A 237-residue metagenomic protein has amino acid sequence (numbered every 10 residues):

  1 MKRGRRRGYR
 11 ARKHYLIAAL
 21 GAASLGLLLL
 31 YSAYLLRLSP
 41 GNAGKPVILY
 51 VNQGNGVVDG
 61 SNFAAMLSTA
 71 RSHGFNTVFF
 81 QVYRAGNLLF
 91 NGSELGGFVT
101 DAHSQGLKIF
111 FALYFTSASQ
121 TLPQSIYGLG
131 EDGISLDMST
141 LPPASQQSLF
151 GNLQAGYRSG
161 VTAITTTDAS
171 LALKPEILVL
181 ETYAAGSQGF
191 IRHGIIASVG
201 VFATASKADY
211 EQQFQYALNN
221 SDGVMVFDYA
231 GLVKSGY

Functional and structural regions predicted by a protein language model:
M1-Y15: N-terminal Lys/Arg-rich, disordered targeting/topogenic segments
I17-A33: Hydrophobic membrane-insertion alpha-helices, especially the h-region of bacterial N-terminal signal peptides
S32-A70, L113-F115, T162-T167, F202 (+1 more regions): Boundary/entry segment of secreted carbohydrate-active catalytic domains
N55-S72, S117-G128, T167-A172, S206-A217: Short, acidic/polar
N62-G86, S125-G133, K174-L178, N220-G223: Catalytic domains of carbohydrate-active enzymes, especially glycoside hydrolases
F80, D132-T140, T167-Q188, F227-L232: Aromatic- and acid-rich polysaccharide-binding/catalytic face of secreted or lumenal carbohydrate-active enzymes
K108-S119, L149-S170, I195-S206: Aromatic-lined carbohydrate-recognition surfaces of secreted/lumenal glycan-active proteins
T182-Y237: Substrate-binding cleft of secreted/luminal carbohydrate-active enzymes
